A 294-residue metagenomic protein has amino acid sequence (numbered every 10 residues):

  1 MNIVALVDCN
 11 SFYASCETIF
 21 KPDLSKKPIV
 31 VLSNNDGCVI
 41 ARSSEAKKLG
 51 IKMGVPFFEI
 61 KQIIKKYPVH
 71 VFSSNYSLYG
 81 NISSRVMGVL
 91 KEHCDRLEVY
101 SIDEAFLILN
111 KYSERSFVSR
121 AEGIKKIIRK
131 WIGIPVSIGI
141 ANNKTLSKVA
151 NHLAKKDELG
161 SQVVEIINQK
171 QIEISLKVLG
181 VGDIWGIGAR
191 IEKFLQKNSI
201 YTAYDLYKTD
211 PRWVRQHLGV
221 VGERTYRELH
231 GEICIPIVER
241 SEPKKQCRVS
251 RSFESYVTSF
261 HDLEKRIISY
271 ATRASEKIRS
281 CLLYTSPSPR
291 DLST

Functional and structural regions predicted by a protein language model:
M1-I102, F106, I124, L229: Residues that scaffold, gate, or flank divalent-cation-dependent active/transport sites
L6, Q196-S286: DNA-contacting surface of Y-family translesion DNA polymerases
C16-T18, A41-S44, L146-A154, G219 (+1 more regions): Short acidic, glycine/serine/threonine-rich loops at helix termini
Y100-E104, A141-K144, L283-S286: Short Gly/Ser/Thr- and Asp/Glu-enriched loop/turn motifs at secondary-structure junctions
L107-K125: Catalytic palm subdomain of template-directed nucleic-acid polymerases, centered on the conserved carboxylate motif
R120, I124, I128-V178: Long, highly charged, low-complexity intrinsically disordered interaction regions that mediate electrostatic DNA/RNA
Y284-T294: Conserved small/polar residues in nucleotide/adenosyl-binding loops
